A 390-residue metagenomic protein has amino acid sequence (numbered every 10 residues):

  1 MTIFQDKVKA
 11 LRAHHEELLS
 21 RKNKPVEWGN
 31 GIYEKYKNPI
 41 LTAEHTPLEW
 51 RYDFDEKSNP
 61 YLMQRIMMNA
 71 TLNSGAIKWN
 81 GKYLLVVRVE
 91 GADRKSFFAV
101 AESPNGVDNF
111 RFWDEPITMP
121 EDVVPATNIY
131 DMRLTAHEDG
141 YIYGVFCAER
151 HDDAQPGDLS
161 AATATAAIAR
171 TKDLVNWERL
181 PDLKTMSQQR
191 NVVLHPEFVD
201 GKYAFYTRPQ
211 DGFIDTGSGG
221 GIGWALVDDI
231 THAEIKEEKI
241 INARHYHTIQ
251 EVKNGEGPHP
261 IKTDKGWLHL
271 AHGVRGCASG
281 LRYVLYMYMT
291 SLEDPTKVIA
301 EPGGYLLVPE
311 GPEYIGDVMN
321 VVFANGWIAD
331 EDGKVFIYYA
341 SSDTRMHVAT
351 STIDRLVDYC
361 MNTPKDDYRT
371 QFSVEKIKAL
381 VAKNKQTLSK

Functional and structural regions predicted by a protein language model:
M1-N73, I77-T127, A136-V193, E197-V252 (+2 more regions): Beta-rich carbohydrate-recognition and catalytic domains
E310-Y314, V322-W327: Short glycine-rich, acidic/polar surface loops and turns
I328-G333: Well-ordered alpha/beta subsegment
F336: Short, surface-exposed ligand- or partner-binding patches at beta-edge/loop junctions that are enriched in aromatics
